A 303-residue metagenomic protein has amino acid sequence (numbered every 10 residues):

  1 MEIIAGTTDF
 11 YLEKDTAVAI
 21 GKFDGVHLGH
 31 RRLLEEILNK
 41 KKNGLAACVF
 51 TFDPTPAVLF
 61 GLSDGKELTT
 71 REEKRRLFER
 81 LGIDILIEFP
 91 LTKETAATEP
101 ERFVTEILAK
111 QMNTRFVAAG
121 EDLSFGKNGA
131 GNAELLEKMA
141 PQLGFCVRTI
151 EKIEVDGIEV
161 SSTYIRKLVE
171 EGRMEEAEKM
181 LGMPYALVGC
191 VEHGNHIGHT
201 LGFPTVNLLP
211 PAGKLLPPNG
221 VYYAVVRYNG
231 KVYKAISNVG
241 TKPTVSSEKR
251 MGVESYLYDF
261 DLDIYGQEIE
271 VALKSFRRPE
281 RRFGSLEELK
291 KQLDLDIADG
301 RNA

Functional and structural regions predicted by a protein language model:
E2-T8, I87: Short acidic-hydrophobic, aromatic-tinged amphipathic segments that line or gate anion-handling sites
T7-R71: N-terminal catalytic cores of NTP/NDP-binding nucleotidyl/phosphoryl-transfer enzymes
D9-E13, K93-A96, E154-I158: A short acidic, often aromatic-flanked loop/helix-cap motif at beta-alpha or helix-coil junctions that lines enzyme
H27, F78, V117, A177 (+2 more regions): Residue-level signal for inorganic ion chemistry
G44-C48, D84-I85, C146: Residues at the starts of beta-strands that form the adenosine-phosphate
P56-L143: N-terminal Rossmann-like or analogous alpha/beta NTP/dinucleotide-binding catalytic cores that position adenine
A140-N238: Glycine-rich, Lys/Arg-enriched anion-binding loops that position phosphate/diphosphate groups for phosphoryl
G194-A303: Phosphate/ribose-recognition catalytic cores of enzymes acting on nucleotide-derived substrates
